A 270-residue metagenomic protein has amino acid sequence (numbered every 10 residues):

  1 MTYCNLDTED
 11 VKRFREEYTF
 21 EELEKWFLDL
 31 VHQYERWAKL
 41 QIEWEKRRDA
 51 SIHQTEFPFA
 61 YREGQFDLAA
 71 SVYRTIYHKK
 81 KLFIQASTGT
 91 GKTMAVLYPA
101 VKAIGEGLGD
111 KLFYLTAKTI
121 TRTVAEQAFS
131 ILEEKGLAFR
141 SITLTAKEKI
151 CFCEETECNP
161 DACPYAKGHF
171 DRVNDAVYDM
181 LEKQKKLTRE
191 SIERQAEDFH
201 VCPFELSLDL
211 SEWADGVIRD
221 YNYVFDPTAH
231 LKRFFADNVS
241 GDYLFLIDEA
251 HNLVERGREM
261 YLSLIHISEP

Functional and structural regions predicted by a protein language model:
M1-L23: Nucleic-acid nuclease catalytic cores
Q41-E56, L108-V217, N222-F225: A substrate-engagement module of RecA-like helicase motors
I42-F83: Conserved pre-motif I regulatory segment
Y73-R74, T93-G107, F129-I131: Walker A/P-loop NTP-binding motif
H78-P99: Walker A/P-loop
E205-D215, H230-Y243: Short basic/glycine-enriched coil/helix segment immediately N-terminal to the Walker B
E249: Walker B catalytic acidic pair
S263-P270: Residue-level detector of conserved catalytic or cofactor/ligand-binding positions in enzyme active sites
